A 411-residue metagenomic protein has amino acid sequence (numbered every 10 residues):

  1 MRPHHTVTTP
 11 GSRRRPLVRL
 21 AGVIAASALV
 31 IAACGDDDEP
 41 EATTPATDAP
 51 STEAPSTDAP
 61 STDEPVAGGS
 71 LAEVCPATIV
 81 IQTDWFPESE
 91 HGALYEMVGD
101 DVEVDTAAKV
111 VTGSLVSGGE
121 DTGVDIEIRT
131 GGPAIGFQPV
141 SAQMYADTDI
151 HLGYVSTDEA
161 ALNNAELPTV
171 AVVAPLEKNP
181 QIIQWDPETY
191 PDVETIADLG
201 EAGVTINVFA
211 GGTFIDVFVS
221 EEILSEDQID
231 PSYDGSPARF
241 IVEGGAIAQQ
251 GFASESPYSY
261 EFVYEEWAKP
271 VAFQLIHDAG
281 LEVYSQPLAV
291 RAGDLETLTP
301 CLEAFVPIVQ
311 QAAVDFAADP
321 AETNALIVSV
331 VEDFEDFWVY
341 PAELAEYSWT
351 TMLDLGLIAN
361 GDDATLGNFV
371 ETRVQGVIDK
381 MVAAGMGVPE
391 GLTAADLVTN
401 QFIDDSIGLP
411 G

Functional and structural regions predicted by a protein language model:
P3-A21: Bacterial N-terminal signal peptides that target proteins for export
V30-A33: C-terminal motif of bacterial Sec signal peptides marking the signal peptidase cleavage site
G35-D38: Bacterial signal peptide processing site
E41-P65: Extracellular mucin-like PTS domains
V66-Y233, I247, G251: Short, glycine-/small- and polar/acidic-enriched structural segments that line small-molecule recognition paths
D158-E159, D234-R239, G244-E335: Pocket-lining segment of extracytoplasmic ligand-binding domains
T297-A384: Secondary-structure end/capping motifs
E371-G411: Conserved C-terminal helix/tail region of periplasmic/extracytoplasmic solute-binding proteins
